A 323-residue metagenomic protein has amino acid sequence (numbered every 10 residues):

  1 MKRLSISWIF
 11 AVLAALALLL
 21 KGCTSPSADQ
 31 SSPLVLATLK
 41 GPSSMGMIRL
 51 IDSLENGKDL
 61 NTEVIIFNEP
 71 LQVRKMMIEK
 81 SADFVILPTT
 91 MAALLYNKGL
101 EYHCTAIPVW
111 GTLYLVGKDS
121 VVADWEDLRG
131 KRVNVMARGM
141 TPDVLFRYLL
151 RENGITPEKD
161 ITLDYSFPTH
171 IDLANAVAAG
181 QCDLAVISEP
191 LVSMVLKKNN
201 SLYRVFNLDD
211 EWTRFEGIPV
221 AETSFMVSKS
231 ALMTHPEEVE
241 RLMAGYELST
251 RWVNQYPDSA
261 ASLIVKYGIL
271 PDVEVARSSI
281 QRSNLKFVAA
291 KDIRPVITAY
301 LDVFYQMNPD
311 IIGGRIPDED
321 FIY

Functional and structural regions predicted by a protein language model:
M1-I9: Bacterial N-terminal signal peptides that target proteins for export
L20-G22: C-terminal motif of bacterial Sec signal peptides marking the signal peptidase cleavage site
T24-P26: Bacterial signal peptide processing site
D29-E158, D164-Y165, D183, V205: Short, glycine-/small- and polar/acidic-enriched structural segments that line small-molecule recognition paths
E55-D59, D210-I218, L285-R294: Short, solvent-exposed loop/beta-turn-alpha elements that line the ligand-binding surface or hinge of extracytoplasmic
T90-M91, S166-L263: Pocket-lining segment of extracytoplasmic ligand-binding domains
L232-M307: Secondary-structure end/capping motifs
T298, D302-Y323: Conserved C-terminal helix/tail region of periplasmic/extracytoplasmic solute-binding proteins
